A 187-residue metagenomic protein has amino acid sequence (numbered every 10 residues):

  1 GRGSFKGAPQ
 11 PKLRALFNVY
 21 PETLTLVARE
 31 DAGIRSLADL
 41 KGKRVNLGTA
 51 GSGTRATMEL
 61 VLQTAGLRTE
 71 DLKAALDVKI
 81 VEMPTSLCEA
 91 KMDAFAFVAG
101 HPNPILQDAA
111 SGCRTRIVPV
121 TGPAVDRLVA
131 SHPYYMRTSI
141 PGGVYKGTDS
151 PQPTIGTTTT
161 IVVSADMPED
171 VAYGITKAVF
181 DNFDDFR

Functional and structural regions predicted by a protein language model:
G1-G42, N46-T49, E59-L60, I117: Short, glycine-/small- and polar/acidic-enriched structural segments that line small-molecule recognition paths
G3, A32, T69-P168: Pocket-lining segment of extracytoplasmic ligand-binding domains
A8, A65-D71: Short helix-capping segments at alpha-helix termini
L62-T64, G112, K177-D181: Short, solvent-exposed amphipathic alpha-helical segments in soluble enzyme and RNA/protein-processing domains
P168-A178: Short amphipathic alpha-helical coupling segments at ligand-binding clamshell hinges and other catalytic/signaling
D181-R187: Periplasmic-binding protein-like
